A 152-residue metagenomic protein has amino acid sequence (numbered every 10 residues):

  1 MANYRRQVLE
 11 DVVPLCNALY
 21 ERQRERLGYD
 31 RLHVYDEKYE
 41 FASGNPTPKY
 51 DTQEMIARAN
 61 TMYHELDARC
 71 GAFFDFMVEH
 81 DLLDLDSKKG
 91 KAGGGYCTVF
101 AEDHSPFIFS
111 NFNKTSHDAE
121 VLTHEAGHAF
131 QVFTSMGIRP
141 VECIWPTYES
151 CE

Functional and structural regions predicted by a protein language model:
M1-E152: Cation-handling catalytic/transport regions enriched in His/Asp/Glu
